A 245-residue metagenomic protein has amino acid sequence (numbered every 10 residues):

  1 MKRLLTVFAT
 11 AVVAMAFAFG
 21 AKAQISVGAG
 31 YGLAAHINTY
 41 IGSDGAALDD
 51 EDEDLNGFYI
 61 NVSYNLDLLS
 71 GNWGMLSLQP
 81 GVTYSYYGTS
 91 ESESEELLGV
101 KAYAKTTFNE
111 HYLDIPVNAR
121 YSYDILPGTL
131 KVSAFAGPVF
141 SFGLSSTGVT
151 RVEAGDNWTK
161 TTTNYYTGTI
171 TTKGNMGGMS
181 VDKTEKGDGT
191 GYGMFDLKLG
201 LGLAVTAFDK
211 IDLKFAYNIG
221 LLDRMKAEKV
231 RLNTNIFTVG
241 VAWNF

Functional and structural regions predicted by a protein language model:
M1-S26: Cleavable N-terminal export/targeting peptides
I25, S70-N72, L76, P127 (+1 more regions): Repeated loop/turn-to-beta-strand initiation elements of outer-membrane beta-barrel proteins
S26, N233-F245: Outer-membrane beta-barrel "beta-signal"
G28, S77-T83, P116-N118, K131-V139 (+2 more regions): Outer-envelope exported proteins of Gram-negative bacteria
Y31-I37, L66, Y84-G88, H111-D114 (+4 more regions): Transmembrane beta-strands of outer-membrane beta-barrel pores
H36-L55, Y86-Y112, G143-K198, D223-I236: Extracellular/periplasm-exposed beta-strand and loop segments of Gram-negative cell-envelope proteins, dominated by
N56-V62, L113-V117, F195-L201, I211 (+1 more regions): Hydrophobic, lipid-facing positions within transmembrane beta-strands of outer-membrane proteins
N61-L69, N118-S122, G202-T206, A242-N244: Transmembrane beta-barrel domains of outer membrane proteins
